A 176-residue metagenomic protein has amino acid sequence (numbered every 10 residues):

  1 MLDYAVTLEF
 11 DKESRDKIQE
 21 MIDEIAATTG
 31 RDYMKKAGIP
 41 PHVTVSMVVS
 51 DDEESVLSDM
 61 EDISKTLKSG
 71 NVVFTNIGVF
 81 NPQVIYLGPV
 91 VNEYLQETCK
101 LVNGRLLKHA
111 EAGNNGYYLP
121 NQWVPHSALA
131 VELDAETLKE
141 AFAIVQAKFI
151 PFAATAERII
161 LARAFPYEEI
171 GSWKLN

Functional and structural regions predicted by a protein language model:
M1-N71, Y94-A153, E168-N176: Basic, often amphipathic N-terminal segments
I77-F80, E157-E169: Glycine-rich beta-strand-turn "strand-cap" elements at beta-sheet edges
F80-Q83, N121-W123: Acidic/polar active-site rim loop that often engages polyanionic ligands
I85-V91: Short histidine-centered catalytic/ligand-binding loop motif
